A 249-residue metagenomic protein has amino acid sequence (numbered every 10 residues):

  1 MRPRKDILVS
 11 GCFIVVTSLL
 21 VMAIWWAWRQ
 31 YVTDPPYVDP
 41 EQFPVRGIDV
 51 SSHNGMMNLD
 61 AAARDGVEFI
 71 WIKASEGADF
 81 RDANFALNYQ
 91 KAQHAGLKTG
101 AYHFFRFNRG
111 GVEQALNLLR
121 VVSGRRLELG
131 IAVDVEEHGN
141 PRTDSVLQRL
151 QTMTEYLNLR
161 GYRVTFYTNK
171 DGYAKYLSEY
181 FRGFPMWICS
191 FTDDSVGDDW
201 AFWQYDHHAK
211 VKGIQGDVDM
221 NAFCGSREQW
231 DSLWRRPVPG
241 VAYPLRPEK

Functional and structural regions predicted by a protein language model:
M1-I7: N-terminal Lys/Arg-rich, disordered targeting/topogenic segments
V9-R29: Hydrophobic membrane-insertion alpha-helices, especially the h-region of bacterial N-terminal signal peptides
Q30-P35, P40-A63, A74-T154, N158-R163: Substrate-binding cleft of extracellular glycoside hydrolase catalytic domains
P35-G55, F181-K249: Functionally critical loop-and-helix segments that line ligand-binding/catalytic clefts of soluble enzyme domains
H103, T168, S190: Short beta-strand/turn micro-motifs composed of small residues that flank or help shape donor/cofactor-binding pockets
L119-V133, Y176-D199: Structural recognition of alpha->loop->beta junctions
G161-A174: Aromatic-lined carbohydrate-recognition surfaces of secreted/lumenal glycan-active proteins
